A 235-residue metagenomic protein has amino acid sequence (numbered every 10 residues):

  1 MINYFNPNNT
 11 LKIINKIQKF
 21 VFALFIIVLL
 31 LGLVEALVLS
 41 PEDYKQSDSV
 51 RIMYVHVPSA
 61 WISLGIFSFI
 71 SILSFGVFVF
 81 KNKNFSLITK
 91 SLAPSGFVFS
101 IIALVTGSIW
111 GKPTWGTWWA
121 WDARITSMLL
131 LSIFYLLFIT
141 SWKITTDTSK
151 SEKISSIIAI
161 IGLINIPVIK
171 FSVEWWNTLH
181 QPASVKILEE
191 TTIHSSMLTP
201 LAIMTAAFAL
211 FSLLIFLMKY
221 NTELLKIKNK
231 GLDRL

Functional and structural regions predicted by a protein language model:
M1-L235: Polytopic transmembrane helical bundles with strong interfacial aromatic enrichment
